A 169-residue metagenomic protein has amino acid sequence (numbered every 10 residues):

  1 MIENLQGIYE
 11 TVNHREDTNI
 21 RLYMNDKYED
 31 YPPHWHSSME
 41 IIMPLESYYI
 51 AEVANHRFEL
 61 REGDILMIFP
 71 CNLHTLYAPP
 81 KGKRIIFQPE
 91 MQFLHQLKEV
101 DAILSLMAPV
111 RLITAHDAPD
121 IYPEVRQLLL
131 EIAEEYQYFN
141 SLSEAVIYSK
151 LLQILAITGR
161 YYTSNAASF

Functional and structural regions predicted by a protein language model:
M1-R61: Generic protein-terminus/edge-of-domain signal
I2-I20, L73-Q137, L155-N165: A hydrophobic/aromatic-rich effector-binding and dimerization subdomain of bacterial HTH-type transcriptional regulators
Y23-D26, I68, E135: Short gly/ser/thr-rich secondary-structure transition/capping motifs
P44-E46, F69, P79: A short, compositionally biased micro-patch
L60-L73: Conserved metal-binding segment of the jelly-roll/cupin
P123, S141-S149: Short, solvent-exposed positions on alpha-helices
Y148-A156: Hydrophobic alpha-helical segments that form the core of small-molecule binding pockets and/or dimer interfaces
S168-F169: DNA-binding recognition helix and immediately preceding turn/loop of helix-turn-helix/winged-helix domains
